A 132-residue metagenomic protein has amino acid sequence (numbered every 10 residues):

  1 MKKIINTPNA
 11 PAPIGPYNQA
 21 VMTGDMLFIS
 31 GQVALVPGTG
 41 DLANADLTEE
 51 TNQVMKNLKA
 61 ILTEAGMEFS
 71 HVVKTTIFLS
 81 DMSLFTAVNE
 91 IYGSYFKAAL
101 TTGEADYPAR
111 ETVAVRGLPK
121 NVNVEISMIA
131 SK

Functional and structural regions predicted by a protein language model:
K2-K132: Short, polar/acidic, helix-capping and beta-turn segments at strand->helix junctions that line the mouths
